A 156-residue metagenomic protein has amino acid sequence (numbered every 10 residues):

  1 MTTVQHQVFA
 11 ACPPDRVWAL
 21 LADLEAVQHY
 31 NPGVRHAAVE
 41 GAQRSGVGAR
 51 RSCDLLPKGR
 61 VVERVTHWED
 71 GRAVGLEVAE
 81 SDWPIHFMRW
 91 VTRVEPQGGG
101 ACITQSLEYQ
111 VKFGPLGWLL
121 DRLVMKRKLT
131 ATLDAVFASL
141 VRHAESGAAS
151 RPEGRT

Functional and structural regions predicted by a protein language model:
M1-E40, S139, R155-T156: Hydrophobic ligand-binding cavity/cleft-lining segments
T3-Q5, G59-E63, H86-W90: Short, surface-exposed coil-to-beta transition loops
Q7-A11, A38, S52-D54, R64 (+2 more regions): Generic structural detector for well-ordered beta-strands
P14, T66-G71, R93-C102: A short, structured loop/turn motif at beta-sheet edges
A49-L56, G75-S81: Short beta-strand segments that buttress and anchor functional surface loops
P57-V61, H67-V74, P84: Short, charged/polar surface micro-motifs in flexible loops or helix N-caps
E80-D134, R151-P152: Beta-strand/loop substructures that line and gate deep hydrophobic ligand-binding cavities in soluble
R142-T156: Generic C-terminal helix-cap and adjacent flexible tail
